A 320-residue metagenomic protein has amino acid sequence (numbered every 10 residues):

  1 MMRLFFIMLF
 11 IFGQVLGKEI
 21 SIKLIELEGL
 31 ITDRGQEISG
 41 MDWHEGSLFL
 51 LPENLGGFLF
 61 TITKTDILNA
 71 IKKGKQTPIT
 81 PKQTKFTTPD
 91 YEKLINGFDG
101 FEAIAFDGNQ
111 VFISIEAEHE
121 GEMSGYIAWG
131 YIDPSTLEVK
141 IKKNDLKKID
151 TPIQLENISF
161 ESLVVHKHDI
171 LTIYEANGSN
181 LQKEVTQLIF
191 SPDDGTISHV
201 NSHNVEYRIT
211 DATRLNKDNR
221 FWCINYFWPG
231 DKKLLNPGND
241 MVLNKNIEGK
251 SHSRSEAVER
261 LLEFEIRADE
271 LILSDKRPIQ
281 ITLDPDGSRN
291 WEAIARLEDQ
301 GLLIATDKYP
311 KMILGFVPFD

Functional and structural regions predicted by a protein language model:
L4-G13: Sec-dependent N-terminal signal peptides
L16-D320: Sequence/structural signature of beta-propeller domains
